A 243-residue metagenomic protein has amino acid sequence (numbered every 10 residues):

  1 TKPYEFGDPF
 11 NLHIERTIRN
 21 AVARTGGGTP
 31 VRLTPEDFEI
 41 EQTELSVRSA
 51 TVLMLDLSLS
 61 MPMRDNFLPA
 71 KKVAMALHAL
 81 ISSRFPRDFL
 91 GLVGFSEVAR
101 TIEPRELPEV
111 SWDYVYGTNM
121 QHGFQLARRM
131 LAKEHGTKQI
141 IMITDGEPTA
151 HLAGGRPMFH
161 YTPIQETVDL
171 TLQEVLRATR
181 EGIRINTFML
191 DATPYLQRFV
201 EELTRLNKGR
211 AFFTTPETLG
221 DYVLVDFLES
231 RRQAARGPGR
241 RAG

Functional and structural regions predicted by a protein language model:
T1-L57: Negatively charged sequence features
Y4, V110-Y114: Second-shell loop/turn segments in exported
D8, L12, S60-L68, Y114-T118 (+1 more regions): Ordered, soluble secondary-structure elements with a strong preference for glycine-centered loop motifs and nearby
I18-N20, T43-L107, M120-R128, G136-T144 (+1 more regions): Von Willebrand factor
A21-T25, L80, R84, M130 (+6 more regions): Conserved, well-folded catalytic cores of nucleic-acid-processing and energy-transducing macromolecular machines
L107-E109, R184-G237: Von Willebrand factor A/integrin I-like adhesion domains
Y114-T118, G146-L206: VWA/integrin I-like adhesion module and closely mimicked acidic/polar interface patches used
G237-G243: Acidic, low-complexity intrinsically disordered tails
